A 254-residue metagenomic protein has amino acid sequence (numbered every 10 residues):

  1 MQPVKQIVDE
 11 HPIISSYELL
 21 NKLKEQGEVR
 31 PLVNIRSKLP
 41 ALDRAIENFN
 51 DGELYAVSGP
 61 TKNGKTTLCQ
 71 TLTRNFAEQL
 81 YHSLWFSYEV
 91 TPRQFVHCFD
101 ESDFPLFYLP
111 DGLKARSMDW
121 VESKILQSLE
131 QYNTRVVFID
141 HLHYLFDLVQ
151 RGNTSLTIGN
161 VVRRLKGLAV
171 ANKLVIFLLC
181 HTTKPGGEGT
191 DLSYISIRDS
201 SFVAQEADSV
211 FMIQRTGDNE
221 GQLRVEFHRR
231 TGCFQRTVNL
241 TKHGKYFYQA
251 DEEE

Functional and structural regions predicted by a protein language model:
Q2-E18, D119-S128, Q222-R229: Short, surface-exposed amphipathic charged segments that create phosphate/polyanion-binding patches used for binding
Q2-S102: The Walker A/P-loop phosphate-binding site
N21, V33-R36, Q79-L156, N160 (+3 more regions): Conserved inter-motif catalytic segment of the P-loop NTP-binding fold
D43, S58, K62, T71 (+2 more regions): Phosphate-binding/switch region of NTP-binding enzymes
E47-F49, N75-Q79, S102-D103, Q127-Q131 (+2 more regions): Conserved catalytic network of the ASCE P-loop NTPase/AAA+ motor domain
L54, W85, Y108-L109, V210-M212: Conserved beta-strand scaffold positions in the cores of enzyme catalytic domains, especially in NTP/NDP-utilizing
Y55-G59, L106-G112, R151, T182-E188: Short, basic, glycine/proline-bearing loop/turn elements
A56, V136-F138, F177: Structural motif
